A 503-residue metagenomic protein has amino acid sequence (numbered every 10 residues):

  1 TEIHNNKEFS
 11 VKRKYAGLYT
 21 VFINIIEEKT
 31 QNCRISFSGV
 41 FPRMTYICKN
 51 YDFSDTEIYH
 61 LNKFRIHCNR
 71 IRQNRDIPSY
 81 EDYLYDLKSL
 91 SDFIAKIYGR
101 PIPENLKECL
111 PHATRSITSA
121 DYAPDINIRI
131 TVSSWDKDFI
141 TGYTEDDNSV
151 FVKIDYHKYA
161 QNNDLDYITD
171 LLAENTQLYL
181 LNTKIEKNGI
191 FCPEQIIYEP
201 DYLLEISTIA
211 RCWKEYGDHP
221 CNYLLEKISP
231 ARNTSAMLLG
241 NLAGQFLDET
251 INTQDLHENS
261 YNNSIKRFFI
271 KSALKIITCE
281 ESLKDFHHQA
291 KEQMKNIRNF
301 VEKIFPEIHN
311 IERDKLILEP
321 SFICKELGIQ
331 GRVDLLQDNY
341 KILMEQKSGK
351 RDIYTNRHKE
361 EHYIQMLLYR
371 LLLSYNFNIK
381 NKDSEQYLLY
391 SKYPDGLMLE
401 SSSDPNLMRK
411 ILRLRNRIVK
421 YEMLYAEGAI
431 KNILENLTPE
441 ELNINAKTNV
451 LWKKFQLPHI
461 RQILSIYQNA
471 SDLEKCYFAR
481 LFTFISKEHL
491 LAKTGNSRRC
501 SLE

Functional and structural regions predicted by a protein language model:
T1-C109: Amphipathic alpha-helical interface elements
N5-G17, R211, S229-G240, R357-E360: Structural motif
G17, V21, L238, L242 (+1 more regions): Short amphipathic alpha-helical face segments that pack within enzyme cores and frequently flank/anchor catalytic
L84-K107, Q177-P200, I418: Short, structured interface segments
P101-E145, K431-E503: Accessory interdomain/linker segments of ATP-dependent helicases and helicase-like nucleic-acid enzymes that mediate
A123, R129-D338: Metal-dependent nuclease catalytic cores that hydrolyze phosphodiester bonds in DNA/RNA, characterized by
E145-A173, R313-R415: Mg2+/Mn2+-dependent nuclease catalytic core
K382-E385, Y393-W452: Contiguous mid-protein beta-loop-alpha structural module that forms a pocket-lining wall or clamp of enzyme active
